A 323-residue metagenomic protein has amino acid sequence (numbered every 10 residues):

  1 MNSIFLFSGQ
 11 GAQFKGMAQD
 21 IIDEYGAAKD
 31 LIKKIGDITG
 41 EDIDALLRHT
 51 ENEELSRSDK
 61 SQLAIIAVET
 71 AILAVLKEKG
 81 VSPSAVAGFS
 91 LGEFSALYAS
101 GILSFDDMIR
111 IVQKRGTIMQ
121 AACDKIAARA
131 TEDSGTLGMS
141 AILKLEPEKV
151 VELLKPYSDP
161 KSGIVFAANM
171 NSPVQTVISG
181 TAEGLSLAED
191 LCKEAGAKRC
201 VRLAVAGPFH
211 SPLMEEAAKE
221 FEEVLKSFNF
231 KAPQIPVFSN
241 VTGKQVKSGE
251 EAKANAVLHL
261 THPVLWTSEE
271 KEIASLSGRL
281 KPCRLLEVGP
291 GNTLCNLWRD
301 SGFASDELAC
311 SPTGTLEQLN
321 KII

Functional and structural regions predicted by a protein language model:
M1-V151, R284-I322: FabD-like malonyl-/acyl-CoA
Q10-A12, D37-T39, S100-T261, N296: Alpha/beta catalytic cores of group-transfer enzymes, especially the acyltransferase/condensing modules of polyketide
A27, T261-L265: Soluble or luminal CAZymes and related metallo-dependent hydrolases
K79-V81, P160, I273-R284: Glycine-rich phosphate-binding loop signature in dinucleotide/nucleotide-binding domains
N229-A232, L276-L280, F303-A304: Short, conserved loop/helix-junction motifs that constitute active-site signature segments in enzyme catalytic cores
V264-A274: A short, well-structured juxtamembrane/interface segment
A274-S277, L319-I323: Cytosolic catalytic domains that perform sulfur/thiol-centered chemistry
